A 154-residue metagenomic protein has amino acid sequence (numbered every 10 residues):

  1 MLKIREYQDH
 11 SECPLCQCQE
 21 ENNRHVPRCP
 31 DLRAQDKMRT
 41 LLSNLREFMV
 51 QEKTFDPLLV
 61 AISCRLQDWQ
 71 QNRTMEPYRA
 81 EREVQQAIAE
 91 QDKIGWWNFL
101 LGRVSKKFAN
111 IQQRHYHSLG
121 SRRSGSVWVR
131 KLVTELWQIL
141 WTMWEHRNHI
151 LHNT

Functional and structural regions predicted by a protein language model:
M1-T154: Family-specific functional microsites
